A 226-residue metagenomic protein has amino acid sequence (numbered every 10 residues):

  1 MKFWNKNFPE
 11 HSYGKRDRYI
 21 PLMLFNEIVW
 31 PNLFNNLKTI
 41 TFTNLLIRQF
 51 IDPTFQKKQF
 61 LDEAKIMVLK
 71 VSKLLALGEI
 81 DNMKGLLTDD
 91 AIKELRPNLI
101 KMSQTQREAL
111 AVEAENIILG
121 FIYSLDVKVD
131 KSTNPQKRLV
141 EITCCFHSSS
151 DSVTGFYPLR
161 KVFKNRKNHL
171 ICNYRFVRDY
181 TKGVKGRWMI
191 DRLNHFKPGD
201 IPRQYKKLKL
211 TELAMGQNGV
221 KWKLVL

Functional and structural regions predicted by a protein language model:
M1-L33, L37: N-terminal mitochondrial targeting presequence
K6, S12, P53, K167-H169 (+1 more regions): Short linear sequence motifs
M23-S124: Core segments of small alpha/beta cavity-forming domains
G85-V225: Structured, amphipathic secondary-structure segments that form assembly/contact surfaces in multi-subunit
